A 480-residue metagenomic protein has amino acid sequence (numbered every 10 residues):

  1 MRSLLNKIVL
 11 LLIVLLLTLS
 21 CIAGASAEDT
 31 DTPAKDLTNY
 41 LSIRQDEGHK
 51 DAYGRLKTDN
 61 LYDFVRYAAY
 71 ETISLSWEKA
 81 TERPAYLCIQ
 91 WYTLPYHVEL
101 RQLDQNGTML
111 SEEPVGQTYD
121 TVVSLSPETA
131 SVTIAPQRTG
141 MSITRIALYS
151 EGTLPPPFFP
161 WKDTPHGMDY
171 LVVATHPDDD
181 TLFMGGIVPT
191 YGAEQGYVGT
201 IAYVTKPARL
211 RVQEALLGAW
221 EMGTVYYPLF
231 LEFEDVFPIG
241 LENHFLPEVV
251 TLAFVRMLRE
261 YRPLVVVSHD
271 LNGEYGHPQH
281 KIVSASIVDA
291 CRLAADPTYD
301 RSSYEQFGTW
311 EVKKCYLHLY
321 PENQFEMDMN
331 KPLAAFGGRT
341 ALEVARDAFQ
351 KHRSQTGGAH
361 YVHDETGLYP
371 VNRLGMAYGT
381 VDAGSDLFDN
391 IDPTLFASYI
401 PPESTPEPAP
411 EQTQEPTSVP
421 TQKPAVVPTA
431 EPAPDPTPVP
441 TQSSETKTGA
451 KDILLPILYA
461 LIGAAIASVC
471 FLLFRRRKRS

Functional and structural regions predicted by a protein language model:
M1-V9: Bacterial N-terminal signal peptides that target proteins for export
L11-S20: Bacterial N-terminal signal peptides
L19-D29, T448-D452, L473-R476: Sec-dependent signal peptide cleavage junction
D29-A68, W91-T93, D104, Y119-T121 (+7 more regions): The feature marks non-catalytic terminal segments
T32-Y86, Q90-D300: Active-site beta-strand->loop->alpha-helix modules in alpha/beta enzyme cores, enriched in Gly/His/Asp(Glu)
P436-G449: Juxtamembrane low-complexity tails/linkers enriched in Ser/Thr-Pro and polybasic
Y459-S480: C-terminal membrane-anchoring or membrane-association module
